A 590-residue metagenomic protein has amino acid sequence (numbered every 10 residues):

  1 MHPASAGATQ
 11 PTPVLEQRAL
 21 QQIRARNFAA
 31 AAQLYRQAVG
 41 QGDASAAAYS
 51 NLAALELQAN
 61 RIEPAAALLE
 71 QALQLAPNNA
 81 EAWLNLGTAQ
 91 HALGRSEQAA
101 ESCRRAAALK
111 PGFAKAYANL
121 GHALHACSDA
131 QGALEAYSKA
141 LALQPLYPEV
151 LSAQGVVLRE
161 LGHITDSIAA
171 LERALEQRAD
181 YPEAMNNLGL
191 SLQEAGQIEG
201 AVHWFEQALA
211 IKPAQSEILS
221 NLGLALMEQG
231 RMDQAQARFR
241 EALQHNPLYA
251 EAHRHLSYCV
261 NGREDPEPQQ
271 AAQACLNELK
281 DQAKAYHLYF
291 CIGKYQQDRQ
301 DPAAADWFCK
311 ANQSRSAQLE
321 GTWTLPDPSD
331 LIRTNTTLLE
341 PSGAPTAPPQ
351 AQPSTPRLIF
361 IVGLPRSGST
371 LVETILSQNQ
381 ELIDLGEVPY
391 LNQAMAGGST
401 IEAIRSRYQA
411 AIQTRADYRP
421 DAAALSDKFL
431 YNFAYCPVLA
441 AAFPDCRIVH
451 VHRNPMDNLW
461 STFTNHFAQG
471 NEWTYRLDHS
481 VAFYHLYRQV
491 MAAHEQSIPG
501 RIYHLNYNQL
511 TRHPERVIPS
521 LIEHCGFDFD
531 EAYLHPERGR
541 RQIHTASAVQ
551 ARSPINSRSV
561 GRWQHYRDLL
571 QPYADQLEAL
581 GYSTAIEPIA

Functional and structural regions predicted by a protein language model:
E16-R24, A47-Q58, E81-A92, K115-A126 (+5 more regions): Conserved alpha-helical positions within TPR/SEL1-like repeat arrays
R26, N60, G94, S128 (+4 more regions): Residue-level detector of the short coil/turn that links helix A to helix B within each tetratricopeptide repeat
Q41, L75, L109, L143 (+5 more regions): Structural marker of alpha-solenoid helical repeat scaffolds
S257, Q269-K280, Y289-T355, S406-P420 (+2 more regions): PAPS-dependent sulfotransferases, especially Golgi type II membrane carbohydrate sulfotransferases
Q352-A441: Phosphate-binding active sites in nucleotide-utilizing proteins
L439-S461: Conserved phosphate-donor/acceptor-positioning beta-strand/loop module used by diverse small-molecule
